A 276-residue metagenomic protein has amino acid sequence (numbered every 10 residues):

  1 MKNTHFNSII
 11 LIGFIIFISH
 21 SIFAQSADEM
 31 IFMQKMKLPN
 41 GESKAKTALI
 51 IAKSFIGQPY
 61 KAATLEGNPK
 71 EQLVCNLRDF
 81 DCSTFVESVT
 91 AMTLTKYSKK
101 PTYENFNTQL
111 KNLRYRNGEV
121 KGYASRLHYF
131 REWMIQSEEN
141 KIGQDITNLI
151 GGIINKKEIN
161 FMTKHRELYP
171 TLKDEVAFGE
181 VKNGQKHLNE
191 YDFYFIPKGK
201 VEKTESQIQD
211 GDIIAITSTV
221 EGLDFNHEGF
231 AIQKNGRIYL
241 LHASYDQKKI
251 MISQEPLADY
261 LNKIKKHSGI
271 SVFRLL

Functional and structural regions predicted by a protein language model:
M1-D28: Bacterial Sec-dependent N-terminal signal peptides
I22-E42: Sec-dependent signal peptide cleavage junction
K35, K44-I56: Sequence/structural signature of beta-propeller domains
Y60-E190, Q233, H242-Y245: Acidic/His-rich structured neighborhood in mature extracellular/periplasmic domains
F193-T204, S218: Short alpha-helix capping/helix-loop boundary micro-motifs
Q207-I208: Short, well-ordered loop/turn sites that connect or cap secondary structure elements
I214-L276: C-terminal soluble interaction/assembly domains
